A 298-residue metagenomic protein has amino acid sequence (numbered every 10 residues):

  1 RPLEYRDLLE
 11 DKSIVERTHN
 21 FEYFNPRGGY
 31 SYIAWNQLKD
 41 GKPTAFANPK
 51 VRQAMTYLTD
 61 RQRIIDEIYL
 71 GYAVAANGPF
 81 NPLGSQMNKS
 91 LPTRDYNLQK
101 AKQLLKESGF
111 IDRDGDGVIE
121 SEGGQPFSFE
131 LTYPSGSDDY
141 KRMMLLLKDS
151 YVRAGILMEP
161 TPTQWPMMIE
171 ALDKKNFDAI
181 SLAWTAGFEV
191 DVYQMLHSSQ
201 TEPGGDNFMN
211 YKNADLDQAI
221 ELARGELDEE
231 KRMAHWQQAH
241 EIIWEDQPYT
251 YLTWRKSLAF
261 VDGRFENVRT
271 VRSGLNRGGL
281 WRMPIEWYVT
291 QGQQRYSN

Functional and structural regions predicted by a protein language model:
R1-D11, L145-W165: Ligand-site clamp/hinge motif
R1-K39, Q62, L182-A186: Extracellular/periplasmic solute-recognition and catalytic clefts
E22-S31, A54-T93, N97-K102, D139-D149 (+1 more regions): Detector for C-terminal structural segments
A34-L38, K89, Q125-P134: Short, hydrophobic beta-strand segments
K39-V51, I111, E226: Short helix-loop capping/hinge motifs at secondary-structure junctions, enriched in acidic/polar residues
D116: Acidic carboxylate motifs that coordinate Ca2+ or other divalent cations, activating on Asp/Glu
P126-G136, M158-T161, D178: Short, well-ordered beta-strand elements
